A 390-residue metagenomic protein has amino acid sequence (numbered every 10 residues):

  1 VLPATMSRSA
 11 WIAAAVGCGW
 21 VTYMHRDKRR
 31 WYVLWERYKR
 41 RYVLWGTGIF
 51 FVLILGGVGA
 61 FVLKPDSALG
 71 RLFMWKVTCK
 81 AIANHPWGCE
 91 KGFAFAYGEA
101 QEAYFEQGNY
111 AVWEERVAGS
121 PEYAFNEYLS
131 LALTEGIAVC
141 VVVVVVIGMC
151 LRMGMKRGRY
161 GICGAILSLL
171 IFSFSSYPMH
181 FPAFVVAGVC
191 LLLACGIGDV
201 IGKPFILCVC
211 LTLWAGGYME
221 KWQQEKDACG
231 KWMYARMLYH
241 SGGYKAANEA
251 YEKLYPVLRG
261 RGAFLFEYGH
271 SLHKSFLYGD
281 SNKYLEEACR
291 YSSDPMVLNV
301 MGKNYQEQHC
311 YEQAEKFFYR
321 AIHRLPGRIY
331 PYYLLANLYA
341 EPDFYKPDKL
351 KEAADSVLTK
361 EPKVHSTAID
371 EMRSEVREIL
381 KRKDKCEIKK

Functional and structural regions predicted by a protein language model:
L2-A10, A14, C18-A83, A103 (+1 more regions): A membrane-periplasm/extracellular boundary helix in multi-pass inner-membrane enzymes that assemble envelope glycans
A13-V21, V52, R159-C208: Transmembrane alpha-helices of multi-pass inner-membrane enzymes
K80, E90-L133: Interfacial juxtamembrane loops and adjacent helix segments that form the catalytic/substrate-binding surfaces
E135-C163: Hydrophobic transmembrane alpha-helices and their immediate junctions
W232-M233, A263-E267, M296-V300, Y330-L334 (+1 more regions): Alpha-solenoid helical repeat scaffolds
H240, K274, E307-Q308, E341-P342: Register position in tetratricopeptide repeats
